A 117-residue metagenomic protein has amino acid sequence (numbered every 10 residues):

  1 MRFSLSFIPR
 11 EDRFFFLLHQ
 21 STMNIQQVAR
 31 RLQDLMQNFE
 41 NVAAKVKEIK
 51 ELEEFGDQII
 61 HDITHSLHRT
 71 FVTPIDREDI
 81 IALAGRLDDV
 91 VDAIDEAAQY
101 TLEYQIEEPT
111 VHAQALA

Functional and structural regions predicted by a protein language model:
M1-A117: Cytosolic, long alpha-helical scaffolding segments
